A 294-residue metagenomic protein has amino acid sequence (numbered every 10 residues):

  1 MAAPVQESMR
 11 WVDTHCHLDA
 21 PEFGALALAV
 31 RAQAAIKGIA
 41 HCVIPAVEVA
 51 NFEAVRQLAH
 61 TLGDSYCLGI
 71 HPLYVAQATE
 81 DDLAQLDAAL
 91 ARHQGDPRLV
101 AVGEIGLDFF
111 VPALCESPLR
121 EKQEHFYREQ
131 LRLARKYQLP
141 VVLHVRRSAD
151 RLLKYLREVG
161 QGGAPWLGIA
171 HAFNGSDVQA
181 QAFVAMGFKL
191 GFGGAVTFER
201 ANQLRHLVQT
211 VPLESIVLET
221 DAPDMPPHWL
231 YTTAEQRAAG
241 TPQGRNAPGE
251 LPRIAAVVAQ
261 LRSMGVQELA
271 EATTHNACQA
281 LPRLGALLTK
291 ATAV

Functional and structural regions predicted by a protein language model:
M1-V294: Mid-domain alpha/beta scaffold segments of enzyme catalytic cores
